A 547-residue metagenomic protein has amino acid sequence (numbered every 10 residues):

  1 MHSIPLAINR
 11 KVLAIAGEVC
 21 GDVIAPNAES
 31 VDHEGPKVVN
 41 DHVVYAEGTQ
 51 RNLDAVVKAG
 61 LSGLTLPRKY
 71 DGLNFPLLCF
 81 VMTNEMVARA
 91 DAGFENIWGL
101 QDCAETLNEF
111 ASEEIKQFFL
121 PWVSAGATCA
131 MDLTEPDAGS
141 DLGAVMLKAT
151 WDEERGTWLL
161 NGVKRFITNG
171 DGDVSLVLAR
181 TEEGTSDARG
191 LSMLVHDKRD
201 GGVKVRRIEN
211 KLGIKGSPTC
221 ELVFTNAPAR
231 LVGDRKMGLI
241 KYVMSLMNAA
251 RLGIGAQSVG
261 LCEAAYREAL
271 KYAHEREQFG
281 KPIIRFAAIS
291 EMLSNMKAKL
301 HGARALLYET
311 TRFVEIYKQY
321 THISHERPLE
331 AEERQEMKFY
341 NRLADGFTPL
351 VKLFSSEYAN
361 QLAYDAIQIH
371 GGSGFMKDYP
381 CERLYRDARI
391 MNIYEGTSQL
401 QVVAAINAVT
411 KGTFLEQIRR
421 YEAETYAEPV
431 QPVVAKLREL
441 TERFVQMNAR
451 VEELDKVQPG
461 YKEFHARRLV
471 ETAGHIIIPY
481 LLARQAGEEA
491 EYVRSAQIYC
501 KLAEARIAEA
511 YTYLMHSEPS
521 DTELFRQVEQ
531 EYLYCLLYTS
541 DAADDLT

Functional and structural regions predicted by a protein language model:
M1-E18, T106-L107, A111-S112, S290 (+3 more regions): N-terminal leader/propeptide and maturation segments of large enzyme subunits in energy/redox metabolism and hydrolases
M1-V39, L537: Extended, charge-enriched "interface" segments that sit outside catalytic cores
G17, E47-A125, T168-G170, D387 (+1 more regions): Internal helix-loop-helix
T157-V203: A short core secondary-structure module
R199-G202, R206, P218-A250, R267-I284 (+2 more regions): A glycine-rich, basic-preceded beta-loop-alpha segment at the flavin cofactor/substrate interface of flavin-utilizing
I214, K338-E422, R494-I498, L502-L537: Alpha-helix capping/hinge segments and adjacent helical runs
H301-K352, A449-F464, A483, G487: C-terminal helix-coil-helix/basic helical segment that borders enzyme active sites and/or dimer interfaces and provides
Y538-A543: Conserved small/polar residues in nucleotide/adenosyl-binding loops
